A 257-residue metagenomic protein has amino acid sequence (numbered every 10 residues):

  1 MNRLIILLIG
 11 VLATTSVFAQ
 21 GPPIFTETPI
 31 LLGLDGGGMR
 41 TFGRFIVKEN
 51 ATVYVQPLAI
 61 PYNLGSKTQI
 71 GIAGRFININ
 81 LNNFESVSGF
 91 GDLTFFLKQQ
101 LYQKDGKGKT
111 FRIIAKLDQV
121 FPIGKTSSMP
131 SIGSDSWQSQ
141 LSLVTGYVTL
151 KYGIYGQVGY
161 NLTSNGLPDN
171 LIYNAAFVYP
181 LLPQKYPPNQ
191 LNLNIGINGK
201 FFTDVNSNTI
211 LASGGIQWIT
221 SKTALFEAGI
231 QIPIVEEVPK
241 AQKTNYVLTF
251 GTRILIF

Functional and structural regions predicted by a protein language model:
A19-P61: Short glycine/proline- and aromatic-enriched beta-strand/turn motifs that initiate or cap beta-hairpins
E27-D35, A51, K67, Y102-R112 (+4 more regions): Short loop/turn motifs that connect adjacent beta-strands in outer-membrane beta-barrel proteins
G37-T41, Y54-L58, G91-F95, I113 (+4 more regions): Hydrophobic, lipid-facing positions within transmembrane beta-strands of outer-membrane proteins
G38-R40, Q69-G71, F96, R112-K116 (+4 more regions): Residue-level detector of the transmembrane beta-barrel scaffold of outer-membrane proteins
G43-V47, G74-N80, L101, Q119-I123 (+6 more regions): Transmembrane beta-strands of outer-membrane beta-barrel pores
I46-Y54, L81-S88, D135, L162-I172 (+2 more regions): Solvent-exposed loop/turn segments connecting transmembrane beta-strands in outer-membrane beta-barrel proteins
N78-N170, K243, F257: Outer-membrane pore/translocation modules
A176-F257: Outer membrane beta-barrel transmembrane domains
